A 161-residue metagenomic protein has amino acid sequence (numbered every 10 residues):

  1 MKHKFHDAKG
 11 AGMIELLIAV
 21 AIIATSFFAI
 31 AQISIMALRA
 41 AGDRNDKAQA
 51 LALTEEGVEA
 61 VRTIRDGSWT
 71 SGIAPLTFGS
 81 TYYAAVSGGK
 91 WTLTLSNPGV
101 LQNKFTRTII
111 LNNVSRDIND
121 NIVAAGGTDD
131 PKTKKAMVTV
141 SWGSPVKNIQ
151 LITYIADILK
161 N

Functional and structural regions predicted by a protein language model:
M1-A11: N-terminal leader/signal peptides at the extreme start of proteins
K4, L17-V20, A37, S96 (+2 more regions): A general structural-boundary detector
K9-A21: N-terminal signal-anchor/signal peptide hydrophobic helix marking the start of the first transmembrane segment
I22-R44: C-terminal juxtamembrane segment of a hydrophobic transmembrane alpha-helix
R44-N161: Low-complexity, Gly/Pro-rich coil/beta segments used as flexible assembly/activation regions
